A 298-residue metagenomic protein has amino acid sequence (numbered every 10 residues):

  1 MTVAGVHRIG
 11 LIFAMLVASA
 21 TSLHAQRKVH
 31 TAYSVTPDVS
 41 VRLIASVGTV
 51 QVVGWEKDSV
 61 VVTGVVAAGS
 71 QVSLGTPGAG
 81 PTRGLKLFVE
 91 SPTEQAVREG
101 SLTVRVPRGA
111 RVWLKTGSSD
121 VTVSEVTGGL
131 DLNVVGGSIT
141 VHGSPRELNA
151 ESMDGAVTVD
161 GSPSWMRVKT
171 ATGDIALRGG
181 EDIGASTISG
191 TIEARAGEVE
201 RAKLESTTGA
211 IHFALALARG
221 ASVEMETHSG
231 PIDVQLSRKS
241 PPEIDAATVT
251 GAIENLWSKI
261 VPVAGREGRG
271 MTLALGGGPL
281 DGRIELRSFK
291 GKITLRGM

Functional and structural regions predicted by a protein language model:
M1-M298: Intrinsically disordered, low-complexity terminal regions
